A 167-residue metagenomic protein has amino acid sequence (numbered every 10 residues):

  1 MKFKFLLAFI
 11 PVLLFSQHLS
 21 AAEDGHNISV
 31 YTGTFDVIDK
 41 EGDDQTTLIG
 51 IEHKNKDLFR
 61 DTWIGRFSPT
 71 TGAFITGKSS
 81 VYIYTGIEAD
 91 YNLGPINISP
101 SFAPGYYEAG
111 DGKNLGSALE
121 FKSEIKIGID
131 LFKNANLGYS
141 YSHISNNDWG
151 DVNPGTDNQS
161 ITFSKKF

Functional and structural regions predicted by a protein language model:
M1-G25: Cleavable N-terminal export/targeting peptides
L19-G25, E41, K56-F67, N92-I98 (+1 more regions): Short loop/turn motifs that connect adjacent beta-strands in outer-membrane beta-barrel proteins
A22-K56: Outer-membrane beta-barrel initiation region
I28-D36, I64-T76, S99-E108, S140-S145: Transmembrane beta-strand segments that form the barrel wall of outer-membrane beta-barrel proteins
V37-T47, A73-Y84, D111-A118, D148-T156: Solvent-exposed loop/turn segments connecting transmembrane beta-strands in outer-membrane beta-barrel proteins
T47-I51, I129, P154-F167: Outer-membrane beta-barrel "beta-signal"
I51, I87, I98, I125-I127 (+2 more regions): Membrane-embedded beta-strands that build the outer-membrane beta-barrel scaffold
H53-D57, A89-Y91, I129, H143 (+1 more regions): Residue-level signature of outer-membrane beta-barrel architecture
